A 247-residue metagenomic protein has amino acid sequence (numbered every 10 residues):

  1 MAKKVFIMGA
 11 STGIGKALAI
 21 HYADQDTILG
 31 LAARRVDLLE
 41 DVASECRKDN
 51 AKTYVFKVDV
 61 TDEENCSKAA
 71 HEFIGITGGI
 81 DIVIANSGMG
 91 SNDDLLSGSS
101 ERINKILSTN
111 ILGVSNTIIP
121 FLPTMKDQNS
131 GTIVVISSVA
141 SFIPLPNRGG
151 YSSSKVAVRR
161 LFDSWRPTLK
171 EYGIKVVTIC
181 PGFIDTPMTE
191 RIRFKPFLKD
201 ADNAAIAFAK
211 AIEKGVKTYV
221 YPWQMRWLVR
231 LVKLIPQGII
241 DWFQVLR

Functional and structural regions predicted by a protein language model:
S11-T12: Conserved glycine-rich cofactor-binding loop
D26-V42: Conserved glycine-rich Rossmann-like NAD(P)H-binding loop of the short-chain dehydrogenase/reductase
K57-K68, S100: The beta1-alpha1 cofactor-binding region of Rossmann-like NAD(H)/NADP(H)-dependent oxidoreductases
D94-L107: Substrate-binding pocket helix/loop in short-chain dehydrogenase/reductase
I118, S154: Active-site helix of classical SDR
S138: Residue(s) in the substrate-gating loop at a strand-loop-helix junction that position the organic substrate next
T178, R193-R230: C-terminal helical subdomain
